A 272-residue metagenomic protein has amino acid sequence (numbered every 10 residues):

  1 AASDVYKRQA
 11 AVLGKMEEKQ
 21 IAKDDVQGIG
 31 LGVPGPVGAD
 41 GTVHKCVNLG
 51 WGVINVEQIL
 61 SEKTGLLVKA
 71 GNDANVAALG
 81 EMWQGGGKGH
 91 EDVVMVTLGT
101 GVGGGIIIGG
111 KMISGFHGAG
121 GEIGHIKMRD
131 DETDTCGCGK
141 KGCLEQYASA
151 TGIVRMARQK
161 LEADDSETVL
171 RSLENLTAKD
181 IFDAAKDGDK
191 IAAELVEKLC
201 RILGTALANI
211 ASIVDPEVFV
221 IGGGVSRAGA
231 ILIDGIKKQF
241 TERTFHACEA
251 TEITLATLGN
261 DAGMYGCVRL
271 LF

Functional and structural regions predicted by a protein language model:
A1-A2, V53: Extracellular interaction modules
S3-G28, V37-D40, Q58-V68, G80-H90 (+2 more regions): ATP-binding/phosphotransfer module of carbohydrate and carboxylate kinases, centering on a glycine-rich
V33, A39, N72, I108-G109: A cytosolic small-molecule/anion-sensing beta-strand core signal
V43-G50: Short glycine-enriched, charge-decorated loop/helix-capping segments at active-site entrances that position
K69, N75: Glycine/small-residue-rich loop that forms an oxyanion/phosphate-binding "nest" at active or ligand-binding sites
D73, G99, C267: Active-site glycine-centered loops adjacent to acidic/histidine catalytic or metal-binding residues that shape
G103-I107: Short beta-strand scaffold segments in enzyme catalytic cores
A119-I123: Structural signature of FAD isoalloxazine-binding scaffolds in flavoprotein oxidoreductases
